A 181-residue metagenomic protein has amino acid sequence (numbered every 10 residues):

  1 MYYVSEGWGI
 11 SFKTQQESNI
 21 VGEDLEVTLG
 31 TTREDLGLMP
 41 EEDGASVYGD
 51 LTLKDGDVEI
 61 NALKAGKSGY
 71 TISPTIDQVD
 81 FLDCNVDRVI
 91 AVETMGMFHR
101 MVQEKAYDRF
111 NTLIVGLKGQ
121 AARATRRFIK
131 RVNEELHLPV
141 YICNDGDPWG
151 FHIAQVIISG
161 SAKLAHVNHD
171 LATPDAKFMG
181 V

Functional and structural regions predicted by a protein language model:
Y2-P139, P148-V181: Nucleic-acid enzyme cleavage-core boundary/entry regions
